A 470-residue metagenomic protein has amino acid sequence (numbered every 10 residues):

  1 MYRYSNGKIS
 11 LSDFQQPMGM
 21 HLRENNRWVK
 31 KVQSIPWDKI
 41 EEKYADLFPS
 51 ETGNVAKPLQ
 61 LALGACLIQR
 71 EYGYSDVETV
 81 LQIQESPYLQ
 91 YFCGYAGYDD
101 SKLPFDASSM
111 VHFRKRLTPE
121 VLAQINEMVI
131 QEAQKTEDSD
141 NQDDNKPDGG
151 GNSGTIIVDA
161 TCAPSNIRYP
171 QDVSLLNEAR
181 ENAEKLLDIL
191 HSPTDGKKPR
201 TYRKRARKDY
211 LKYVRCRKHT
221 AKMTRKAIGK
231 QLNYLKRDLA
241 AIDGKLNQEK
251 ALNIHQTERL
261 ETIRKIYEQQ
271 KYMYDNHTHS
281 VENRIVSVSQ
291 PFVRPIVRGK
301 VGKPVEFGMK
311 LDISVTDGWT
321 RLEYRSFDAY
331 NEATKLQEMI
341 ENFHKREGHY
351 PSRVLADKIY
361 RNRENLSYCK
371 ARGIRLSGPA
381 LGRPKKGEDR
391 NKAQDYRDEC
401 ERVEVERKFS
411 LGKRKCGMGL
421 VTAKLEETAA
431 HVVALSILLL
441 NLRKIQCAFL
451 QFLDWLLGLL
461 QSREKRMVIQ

Functional and structural regions predicted by a protein language model:
M1-I35, C447-Q470: Charged, often Cys/His-bearing segments associated with DNA-binding zinc-finger transcription factors
L22-L67: Basic, short loop/linker segments at the boundary and entry of helix-turn-helix/winged-helix-like folds
N26, A65, T79-I83, P104-M110 (+9 more regions): Short, conserved catalytic/metal-binding motifs centered on acidic residues
L47-L59, Y72-K115, L122: Trp/Phe/Arg-rich N-terminal binding region typifying the photolyase-homology
T52-K57, P87, L355-R363, R383: Acidic, metal-coordinating catalytic cores used for nucleic-acid/nucleotide bond scission and strand-transfer chemistry
A96-Q290: Active-site- or DNA-interface-adjacent structural scaffold in DNA-acting proteins
Q256-L260, Y267-Y274, A393-Q470: Basic, amphipathic alpha-helical segments enriched in Lys/Arg and hydrophobic/aromatic residues
K300-R346: Electropositive, glycine- and tryptophan-enriched low-complexity nucleic-acid-binding patches
